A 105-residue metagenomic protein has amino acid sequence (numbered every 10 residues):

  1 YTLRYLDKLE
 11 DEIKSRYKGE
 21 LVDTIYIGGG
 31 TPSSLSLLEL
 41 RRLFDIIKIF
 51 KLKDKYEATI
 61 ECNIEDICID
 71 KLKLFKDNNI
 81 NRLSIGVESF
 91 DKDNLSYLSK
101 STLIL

Functional and structural regions predicted by a protein language model:
Y1-L105: Conserved non-cysteine loop/helix-boundary elements of the Radical SAM core domain that shape
